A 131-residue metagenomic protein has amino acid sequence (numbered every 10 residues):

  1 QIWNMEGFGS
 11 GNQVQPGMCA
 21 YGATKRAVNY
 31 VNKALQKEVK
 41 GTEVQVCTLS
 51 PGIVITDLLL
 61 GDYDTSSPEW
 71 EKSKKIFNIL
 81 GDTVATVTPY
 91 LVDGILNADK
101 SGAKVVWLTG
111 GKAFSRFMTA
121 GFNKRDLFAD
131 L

Functional and structural regions predicted by a protein language model:
Q1-K33, K37-K40, I53: Catalytic loop of short-chain dehydrogenase/reductase
W3-M5, V46-L49, L59: Hydrophobic structural elements of the Rossmann-like NAD(P)H-binding subdomain that define the short-chain
G11, P51-G61, T65: Short, flexible catalytic-loop segment of classical short-chain dehydrogenase/reductase
P16-G17, L58-D62, F117-A120: Short aromatic-enriched loop/helix-cap "lid" or pocket-rim segments at secondary-structure transitions that line
T48, T65-N123: C-terminal helical subdomain
F122-L131: N-terminal charge/polar-biased segments
